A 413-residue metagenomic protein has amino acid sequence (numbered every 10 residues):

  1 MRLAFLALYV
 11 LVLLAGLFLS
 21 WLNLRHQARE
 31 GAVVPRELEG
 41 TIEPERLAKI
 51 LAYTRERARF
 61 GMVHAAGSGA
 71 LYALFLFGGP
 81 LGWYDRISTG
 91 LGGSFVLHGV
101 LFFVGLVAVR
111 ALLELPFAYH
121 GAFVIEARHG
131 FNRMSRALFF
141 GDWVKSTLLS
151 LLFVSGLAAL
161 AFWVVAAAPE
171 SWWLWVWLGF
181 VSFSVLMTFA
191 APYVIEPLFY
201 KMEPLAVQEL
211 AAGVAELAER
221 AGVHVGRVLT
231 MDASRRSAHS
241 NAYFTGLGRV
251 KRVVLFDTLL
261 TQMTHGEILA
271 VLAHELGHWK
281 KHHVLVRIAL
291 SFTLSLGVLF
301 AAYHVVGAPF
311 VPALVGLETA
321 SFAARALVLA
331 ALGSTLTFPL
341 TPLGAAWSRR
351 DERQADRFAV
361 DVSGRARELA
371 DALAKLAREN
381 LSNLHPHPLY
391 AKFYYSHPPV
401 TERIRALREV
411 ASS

Functional and structural regions predicted by a protein language model:
M1-A320, T335-S413: Polar-ligand-bearing catalytic/cofactor-coordination segments of membrane-embedded or membrane-tethered inner-membrane
F322-R325: Glycine-rich, flexible loop segments associated with nucleotide phosphate handling
V328-L332: Alpha-helical transmembrane segments
